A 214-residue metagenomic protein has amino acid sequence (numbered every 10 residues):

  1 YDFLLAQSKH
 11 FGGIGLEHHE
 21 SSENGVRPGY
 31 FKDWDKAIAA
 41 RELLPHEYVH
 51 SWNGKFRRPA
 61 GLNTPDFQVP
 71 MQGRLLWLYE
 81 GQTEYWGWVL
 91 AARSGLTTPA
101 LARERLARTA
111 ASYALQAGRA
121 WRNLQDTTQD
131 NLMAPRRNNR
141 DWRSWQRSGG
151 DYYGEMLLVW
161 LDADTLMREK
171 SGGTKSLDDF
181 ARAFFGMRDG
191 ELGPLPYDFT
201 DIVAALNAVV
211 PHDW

Functional and structural regions predicted by a protein language model:
Y1-L76, Q82: Juxtacatalytic substrate-recognition/specificity segment
D2-L4, A60-D66, G95-L106, T174-D179: Short, glycine/acidic-rich hinge or "gate" loops at secondary-structure transitions that mediate conformational
K9-L16, S112-A120, D189-Y197: Secretory-pathway/luminal and periplasmic proteins that interact with or process carbohydrate-rich
S22-F31, F56-R57, Q68-A120: Post-HExxH zinc-binding segment in Zn-dependent metallohydrolases
R27, E42-L43, E47-S51, K55 (+8 more regions): Generic, well-ordered alpha-helical scaffold segments in large soluble proteins
F31-K32, L62-V69, D130-Q146: Acidic/His metal-coordination segments adjacent to aromatic residues that form catalytic metal sites in metalloenzymes
A39-K55, A107-L132: An acidic intrinsically disordered interaction segment
A100, R105, N139-W214: Amphipathic alpha-helical substructures
